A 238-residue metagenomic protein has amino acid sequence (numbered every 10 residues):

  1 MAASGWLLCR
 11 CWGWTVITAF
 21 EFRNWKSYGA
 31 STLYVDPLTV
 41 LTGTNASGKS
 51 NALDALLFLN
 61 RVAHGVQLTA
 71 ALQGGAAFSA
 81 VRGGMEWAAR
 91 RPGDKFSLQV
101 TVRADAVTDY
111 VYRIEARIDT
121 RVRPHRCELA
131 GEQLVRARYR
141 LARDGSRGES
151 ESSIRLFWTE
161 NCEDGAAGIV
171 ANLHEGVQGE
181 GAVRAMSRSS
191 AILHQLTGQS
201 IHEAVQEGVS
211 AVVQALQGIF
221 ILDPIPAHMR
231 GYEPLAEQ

Functional and structural regions predicted by a protein language model:
A3-T15: Short, Lys/Arg-enriched N-terminal segments with co-localized hydrophobic residues within the first ~10-30 amino acids
W12-S27: N-terminal pre-Walker A segment at the start of P-loop NTPase domains
A30-D36: Phosphate-binding P-loop
L41: Hydrophobic anchor at the beta1->P-loop junction of P-loop NTPases
T44: P-loop (Walker A) phosphate-binding loop of NTP-binding proteins
K49: Conserved lysine of the Walker
D54-R126: Conserved P-loop NTP-binding catalytic core
T108-Q238: Electropositive, glycine-dotted interaction segments that contact anionic polymers or phosphate-rich ligands
